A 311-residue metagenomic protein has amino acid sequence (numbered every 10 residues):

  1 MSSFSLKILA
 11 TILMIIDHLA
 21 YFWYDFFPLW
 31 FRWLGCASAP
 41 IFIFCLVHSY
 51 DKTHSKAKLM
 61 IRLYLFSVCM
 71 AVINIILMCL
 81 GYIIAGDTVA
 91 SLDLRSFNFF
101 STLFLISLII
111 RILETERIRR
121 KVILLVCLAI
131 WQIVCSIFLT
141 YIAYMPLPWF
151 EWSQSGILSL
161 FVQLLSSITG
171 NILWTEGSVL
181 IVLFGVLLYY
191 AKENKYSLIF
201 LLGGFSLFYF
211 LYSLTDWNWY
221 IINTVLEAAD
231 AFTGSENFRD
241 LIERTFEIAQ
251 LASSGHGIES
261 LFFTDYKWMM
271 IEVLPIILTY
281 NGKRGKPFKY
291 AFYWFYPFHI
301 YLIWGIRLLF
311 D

Functional and structural regions predicted by a protein language model:
M1-D311: Alpha-helical transmembrane segments and their immediate juxtamembrane cytosolic regions
